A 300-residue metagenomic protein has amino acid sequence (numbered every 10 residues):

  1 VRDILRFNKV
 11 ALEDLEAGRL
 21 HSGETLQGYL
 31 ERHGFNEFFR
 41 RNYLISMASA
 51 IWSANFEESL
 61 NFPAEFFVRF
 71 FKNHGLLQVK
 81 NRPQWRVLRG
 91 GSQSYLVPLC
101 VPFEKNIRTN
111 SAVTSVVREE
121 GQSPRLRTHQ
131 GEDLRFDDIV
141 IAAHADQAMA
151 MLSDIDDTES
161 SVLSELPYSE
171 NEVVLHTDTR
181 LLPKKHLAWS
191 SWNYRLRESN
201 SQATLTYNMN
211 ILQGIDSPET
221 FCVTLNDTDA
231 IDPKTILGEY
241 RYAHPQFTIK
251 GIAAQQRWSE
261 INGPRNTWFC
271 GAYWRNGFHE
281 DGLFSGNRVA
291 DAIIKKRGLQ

Functional and structural regions predicted by a protein language model:
V1-N61: Mobile amphipathic helical/loop "lid" adjacent to a hydrophobic cofactor/ligand pocket
L30, A48, L99, V140 (+4 more regions): A residue-level signal for conserved active-site and pocket-lining positions in enzyme catalytic cores
R40, L44, S92, G282: Hydrophobic (often cysteine-bearing) scaffold residues that line and stabilize catalytic clefts of nucleotide/cofactor
E65-F66: N-terminal extracellular/periplasmic ectodomains of secretory-pathway proteins
R69-H129: Helical element adjacent to the flavin cofactor pocket in flavoenzyme catalytic cores
F103, D137, I293-R297: Short, hydrophobic alpha-helical segments
A112-P245: Mid-domain catalytic core of redox enzymes that form a hydrophobic substrate pocket/lid adjacent to a catalytic redox
S201-Q300: Conserved flavin/dinucleotide-binding core of flavoenzymes
